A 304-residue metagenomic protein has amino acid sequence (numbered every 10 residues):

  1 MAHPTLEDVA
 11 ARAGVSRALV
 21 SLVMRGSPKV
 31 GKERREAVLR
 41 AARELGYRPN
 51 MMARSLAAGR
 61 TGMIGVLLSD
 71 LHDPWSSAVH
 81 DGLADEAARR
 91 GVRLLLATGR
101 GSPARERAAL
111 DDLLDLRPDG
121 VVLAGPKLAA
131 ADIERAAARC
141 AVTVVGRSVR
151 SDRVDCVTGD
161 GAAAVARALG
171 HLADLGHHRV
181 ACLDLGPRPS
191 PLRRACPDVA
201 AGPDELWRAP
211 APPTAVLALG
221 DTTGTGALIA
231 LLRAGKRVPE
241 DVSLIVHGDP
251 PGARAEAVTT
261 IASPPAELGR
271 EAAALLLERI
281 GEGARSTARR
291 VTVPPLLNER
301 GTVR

Functional and structural regions predicted by a protein language model:
M1-G62: N-terminal helix-turn-helix DNA-binding module of bacterial transcription factors
L45-D112, L116-G120: Amphipathic helical "hinge" segments at domain boundaries
D85-T98, R179-L183, L192-E205: Short beta-strand elements in bilobed, periplasmic/extracellular small-molecule ligand-binding domains
G101, A124-R167, T222, G248-T259: Flexible loop/hinge segments that line or gate small-molecule binding clefts
R117-G125, A181-D184, A211-G220, S243-I245: Periplasmic-binding protein-like
D155-C182, G202-L206, S263-G281: Hydrophobic alpha-helical segments within soluble ligand-binding/sensing domains
R167-A200, A288-T302: An alpha-beta-alpha
A211-A215, T222-R304: Flexible loop/turn connectors
